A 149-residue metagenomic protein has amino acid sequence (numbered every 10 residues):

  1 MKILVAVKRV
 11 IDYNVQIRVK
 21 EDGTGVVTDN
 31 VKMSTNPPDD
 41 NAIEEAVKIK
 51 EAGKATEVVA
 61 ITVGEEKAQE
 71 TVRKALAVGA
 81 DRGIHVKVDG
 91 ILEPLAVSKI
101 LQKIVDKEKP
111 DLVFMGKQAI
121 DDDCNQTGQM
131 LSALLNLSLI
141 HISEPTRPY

Functional and structural regions predicted by a protein language model:
M1-V63: N-terminal beta-strand-loop-alpha-helix module at the start of alpha/beta ligand-binding or catalytic domains
Y13-V15, D39-I43, A68-E70, D121-T127: Short glycine/serine/threonine-rich phosphate/pyrophosphate-binding segments that cradle anionic phosphate groups
Q16-D22, E70-A77: Short, flexible, mixed-charge acidic loops at enzyme active sites
T71-A96: A glycine-rich helix N-cap at a beta->alpha junction
V105-P110: Glycine-rich phosphate-binding loop signature in dinucleotide/nucleotide-binding domains
D123-L135, L139: Short Gly/Thr/Asp-enriched flexible loops that form oxyanion-binding sites at enzyme active sites
I140-Y149: Single conserved hydrophobic/aromatic residue that forms the stacking wall/gate of nucleotide- or nucleobase-binding
